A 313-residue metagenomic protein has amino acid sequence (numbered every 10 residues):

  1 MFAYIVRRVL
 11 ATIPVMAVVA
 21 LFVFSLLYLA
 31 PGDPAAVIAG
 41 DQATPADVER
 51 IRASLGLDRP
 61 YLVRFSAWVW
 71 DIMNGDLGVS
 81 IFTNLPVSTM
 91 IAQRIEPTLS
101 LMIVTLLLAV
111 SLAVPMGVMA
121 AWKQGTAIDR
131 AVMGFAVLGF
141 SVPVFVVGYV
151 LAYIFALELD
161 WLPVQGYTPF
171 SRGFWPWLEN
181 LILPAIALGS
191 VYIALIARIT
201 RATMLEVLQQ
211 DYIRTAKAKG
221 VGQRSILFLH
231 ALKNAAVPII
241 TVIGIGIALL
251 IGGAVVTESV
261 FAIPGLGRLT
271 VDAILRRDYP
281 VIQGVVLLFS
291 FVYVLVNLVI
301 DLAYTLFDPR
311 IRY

Functional and structural regions predicted by a protein language model:
F2-Y4, I95-I128, V144, R172-Y313: Alpha-helical transmembrane segments of integral membrane proteins, especially multi-pass inner/plasma-membrane
V6-M16: N-terminal signal-anchor/signal peptide hydrophobic helix marking the start of the first transmembrane segment
T12, R94, T98, G134-V137 (+2 more regions): Residue-level signal for discrete positions within transmembrane alpha-helices of multi-pass small-molecule
V15-S66, F82, L159-N180: Hydrophobic alpha-helical transmembrane segments of membrane transport/permease proteins and related membrane-embedded
F22-L29, R59, A67-W70, G134-Q165 (+1 more regions): Membrane-water interface segments at the C-terminal ends of transmembrane alpha-helices in multi-pass inner-membrane
V23, L27, P31, A35 (+7 more regions): Membrane-water interface at transmembrane helix exits
D58-V114: An internal, D/E-rich "acidic patch" concept
